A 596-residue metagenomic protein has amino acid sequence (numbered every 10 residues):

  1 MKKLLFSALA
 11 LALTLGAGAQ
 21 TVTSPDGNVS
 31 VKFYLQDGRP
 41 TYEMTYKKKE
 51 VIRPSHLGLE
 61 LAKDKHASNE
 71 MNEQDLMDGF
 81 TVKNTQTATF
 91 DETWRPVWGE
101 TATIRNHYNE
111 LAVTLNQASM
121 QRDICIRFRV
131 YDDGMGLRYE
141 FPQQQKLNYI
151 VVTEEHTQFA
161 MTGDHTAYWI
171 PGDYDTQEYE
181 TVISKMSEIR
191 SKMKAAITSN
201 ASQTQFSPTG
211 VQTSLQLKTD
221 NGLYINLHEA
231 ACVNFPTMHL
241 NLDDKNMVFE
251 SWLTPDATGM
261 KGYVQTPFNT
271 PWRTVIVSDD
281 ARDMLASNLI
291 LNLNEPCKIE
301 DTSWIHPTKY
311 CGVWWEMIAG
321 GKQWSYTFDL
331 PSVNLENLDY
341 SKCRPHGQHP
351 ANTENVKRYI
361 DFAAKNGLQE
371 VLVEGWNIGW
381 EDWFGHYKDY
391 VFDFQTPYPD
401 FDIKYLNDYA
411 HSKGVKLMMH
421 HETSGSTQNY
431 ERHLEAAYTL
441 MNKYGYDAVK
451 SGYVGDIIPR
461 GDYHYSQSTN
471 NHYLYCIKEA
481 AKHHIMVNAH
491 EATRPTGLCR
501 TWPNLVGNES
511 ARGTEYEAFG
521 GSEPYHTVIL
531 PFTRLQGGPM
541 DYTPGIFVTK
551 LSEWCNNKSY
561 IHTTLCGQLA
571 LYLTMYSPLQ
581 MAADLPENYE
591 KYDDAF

Functional and structural regions predicted by a protein language model:
M1-T21: Bacterial Sec-dependent N-terminal signal peptides
T21-E300: N-terminal accessory beta-strand-rich subdomains and adjacent acidic, glycine-rich linkers that precede catalytic cores
Y139, A363, V487, T574: Conserved, mostly hydrophobic/aromatic
Q265-R358, N366, E370: An acidic-aromatic substrate-binding cleft motif
A351, N355-A364, L406-D408, K413-V415: Terminal accessory/anchoring regions of large secretory-pathway or extracellular enzymes
E354-W376, M441-D447: Catalytic domains of carbohydrate-active enzymes, especially glycoside hydrolases
E374-Y560, T564: Aromatic- and carboxylate-enriched substrate-binding clefts and catalytic-loop regions of carbohydrate-active enzymes
C566-F596: Catalytic cores of secreted or luminal carbohydrate-active enzymes
